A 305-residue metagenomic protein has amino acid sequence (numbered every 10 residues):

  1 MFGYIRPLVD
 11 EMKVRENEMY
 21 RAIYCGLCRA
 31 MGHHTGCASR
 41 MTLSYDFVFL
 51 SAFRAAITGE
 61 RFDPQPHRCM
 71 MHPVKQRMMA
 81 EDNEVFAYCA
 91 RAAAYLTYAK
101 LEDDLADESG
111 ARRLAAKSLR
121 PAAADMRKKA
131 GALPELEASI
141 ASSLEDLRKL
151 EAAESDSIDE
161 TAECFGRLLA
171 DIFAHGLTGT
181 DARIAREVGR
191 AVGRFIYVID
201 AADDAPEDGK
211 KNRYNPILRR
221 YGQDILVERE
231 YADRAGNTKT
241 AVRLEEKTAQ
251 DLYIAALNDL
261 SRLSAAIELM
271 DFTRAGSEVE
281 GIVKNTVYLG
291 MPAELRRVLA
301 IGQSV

Functional and structural regions predicted by a protein language model:
M1-E187, R194, V198-V279, G290 (+1 more regions): Acidic catalytic motifs of isoprenoid enzymes
V283-M291: Membrane-proximal bilayer-interacting regions
L295: Acidic, mature catalytic/reactive cores of soluble proteins
